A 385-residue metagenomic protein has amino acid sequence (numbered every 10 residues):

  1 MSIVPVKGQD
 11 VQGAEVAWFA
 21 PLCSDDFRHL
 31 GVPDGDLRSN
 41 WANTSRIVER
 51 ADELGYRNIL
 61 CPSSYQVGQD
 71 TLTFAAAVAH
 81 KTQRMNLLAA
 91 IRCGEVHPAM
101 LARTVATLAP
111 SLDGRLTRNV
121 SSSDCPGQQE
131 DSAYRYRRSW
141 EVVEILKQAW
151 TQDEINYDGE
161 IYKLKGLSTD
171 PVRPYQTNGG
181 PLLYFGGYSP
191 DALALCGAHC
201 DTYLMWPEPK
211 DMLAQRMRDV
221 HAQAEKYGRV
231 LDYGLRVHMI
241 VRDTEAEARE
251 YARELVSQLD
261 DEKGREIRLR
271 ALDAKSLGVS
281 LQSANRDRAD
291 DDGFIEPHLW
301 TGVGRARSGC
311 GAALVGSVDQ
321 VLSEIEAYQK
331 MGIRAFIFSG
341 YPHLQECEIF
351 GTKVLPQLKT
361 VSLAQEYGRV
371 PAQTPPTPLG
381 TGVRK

Functional and structural regions predicted by a protein language model:
M1-T82, D158, Q176-P181: N-terminal beta1-alpha1-beta2 module of alpha/beta enzyme domains
S2-D25, S132-Q176, E208-K330, K359-K385: An alpha-helical appendage that flanks or caps ligand/catalytic pockets
A14-A20, I59-C61, N86-I91, L116-V120 (+4 more regions): Hydrophobic faces of well-ordered beta-strands that scaffold small-molecule active sites in alpha/beta enzyme cores
L22-A42, A90-A99, P174-Y188, M239-R242 (+1 more regions): Active-site mouth loops of central-metabolism enzymes
L37-A51, T71, L101-T104, F185-L195 (+1 more regions): Short, acidic/polar
A51, G55, V78, L108 (+7 more regions): Conserved, mostly hydrophobic/aromatic
N58-V78, P207-D211, I337-G351: Glycine-rich, proline-tolerant flexible connector loops at the mouths of alpha/beta enzymes
Q69-A89, A149, Y227, F350-Y367: Alpha-helix-loop-beta-strand connector modules within alpha/beta enzyme cores
